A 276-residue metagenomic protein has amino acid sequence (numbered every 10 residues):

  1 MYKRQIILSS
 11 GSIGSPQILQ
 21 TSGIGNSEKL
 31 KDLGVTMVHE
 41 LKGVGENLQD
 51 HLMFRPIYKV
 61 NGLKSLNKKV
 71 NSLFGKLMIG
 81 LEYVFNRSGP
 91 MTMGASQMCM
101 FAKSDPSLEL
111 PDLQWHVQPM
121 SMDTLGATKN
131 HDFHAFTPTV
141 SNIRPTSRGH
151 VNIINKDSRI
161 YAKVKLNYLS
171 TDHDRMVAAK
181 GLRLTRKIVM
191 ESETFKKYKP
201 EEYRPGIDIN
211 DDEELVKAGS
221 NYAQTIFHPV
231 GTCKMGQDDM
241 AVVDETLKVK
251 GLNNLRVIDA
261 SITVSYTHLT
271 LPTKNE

Functional and structural regions predicted by a protein language model:
M1-Q5, T267-T273: Conserved small/polar residues in nucleotide/adenosyl-binding loops
K3-L77: Glycine-rich loop(s) and the adjacent beta-strand/alpha-helix scaffold that form part
N61-K64, I79-Y266: FAD-dependent oxidoreductase catalytic-site/capping-region signature
